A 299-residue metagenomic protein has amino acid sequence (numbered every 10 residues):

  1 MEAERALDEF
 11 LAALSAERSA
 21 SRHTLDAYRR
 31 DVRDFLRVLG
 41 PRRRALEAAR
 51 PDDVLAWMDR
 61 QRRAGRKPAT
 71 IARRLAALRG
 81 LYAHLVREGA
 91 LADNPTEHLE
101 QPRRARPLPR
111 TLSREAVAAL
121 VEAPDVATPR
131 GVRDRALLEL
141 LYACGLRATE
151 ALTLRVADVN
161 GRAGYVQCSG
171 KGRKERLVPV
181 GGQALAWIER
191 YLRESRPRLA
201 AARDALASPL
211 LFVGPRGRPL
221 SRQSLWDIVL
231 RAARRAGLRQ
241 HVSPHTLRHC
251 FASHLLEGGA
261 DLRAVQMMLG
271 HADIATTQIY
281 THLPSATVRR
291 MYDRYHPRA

Functional and structural regions predicted by a protein language model:
M1-A299: Conserved catalytic core of the tyrosine transesterase superfamily
